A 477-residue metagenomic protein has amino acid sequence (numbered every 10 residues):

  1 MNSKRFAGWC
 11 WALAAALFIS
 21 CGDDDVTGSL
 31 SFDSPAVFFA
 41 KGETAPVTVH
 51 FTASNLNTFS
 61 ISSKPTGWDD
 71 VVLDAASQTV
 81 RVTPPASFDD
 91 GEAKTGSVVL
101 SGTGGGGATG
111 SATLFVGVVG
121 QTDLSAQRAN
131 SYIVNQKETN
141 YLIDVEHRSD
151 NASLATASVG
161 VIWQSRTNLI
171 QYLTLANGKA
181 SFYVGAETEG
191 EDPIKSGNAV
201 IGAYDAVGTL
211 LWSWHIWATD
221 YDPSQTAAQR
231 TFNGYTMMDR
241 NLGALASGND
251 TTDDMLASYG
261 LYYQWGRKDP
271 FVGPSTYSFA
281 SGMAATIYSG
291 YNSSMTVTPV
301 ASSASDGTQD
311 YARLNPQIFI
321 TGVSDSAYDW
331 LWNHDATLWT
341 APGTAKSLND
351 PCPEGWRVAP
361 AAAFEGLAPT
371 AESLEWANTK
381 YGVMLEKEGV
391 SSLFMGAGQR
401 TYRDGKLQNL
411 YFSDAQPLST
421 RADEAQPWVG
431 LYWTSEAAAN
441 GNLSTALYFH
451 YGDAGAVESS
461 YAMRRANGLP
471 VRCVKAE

Functional and structural regions predicted by a protein language model:
S3, A12, A16-F38, G105-V119 (+2 more regions): Bacterial Sec-dependent N-terminal signal peptides
D25, S29-L30, T52-R81, G120-G190: Surface-exposed binding patches on compact interaction domains or structured appendages
A45-H50: A short beta-strand segment in extracellular, disulfide-stabilized domains
P85-G91, E187-P193: Short, surface-exposed loop/turn segments at beta-strand-coil junctions that are enriched for proline with nearby
D90-G105, K195-A206: A short beta-strand micro-motif common to beta-rich folds, especially ectodomain repeats
G106-Q121, G208-P223, G234: C-terminal edge beta-strand
Q225-L331, A362: A short glycine-rich, aromatic-capped structural motif
A244, I320-E477: C-terminal, surface-exposed recognition/capping segments
